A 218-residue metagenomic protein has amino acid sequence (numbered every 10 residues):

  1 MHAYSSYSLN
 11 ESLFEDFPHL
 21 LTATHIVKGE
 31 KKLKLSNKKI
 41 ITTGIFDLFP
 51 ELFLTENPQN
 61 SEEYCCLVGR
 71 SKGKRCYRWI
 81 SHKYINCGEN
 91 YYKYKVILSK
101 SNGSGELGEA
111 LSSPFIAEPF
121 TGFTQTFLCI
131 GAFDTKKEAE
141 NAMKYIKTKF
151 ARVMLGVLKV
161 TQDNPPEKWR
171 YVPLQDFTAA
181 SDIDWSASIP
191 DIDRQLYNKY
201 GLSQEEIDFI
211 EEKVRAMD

Functional and structural regions predicted by a protein language model:
M1-T124, G131-I183, A187-Q204: C-terminal substrate-recognition regions of SAM-dependent nucleic acid methyltransferases
E205-D218: Short, amphipathic C-terminal "tail helix"
